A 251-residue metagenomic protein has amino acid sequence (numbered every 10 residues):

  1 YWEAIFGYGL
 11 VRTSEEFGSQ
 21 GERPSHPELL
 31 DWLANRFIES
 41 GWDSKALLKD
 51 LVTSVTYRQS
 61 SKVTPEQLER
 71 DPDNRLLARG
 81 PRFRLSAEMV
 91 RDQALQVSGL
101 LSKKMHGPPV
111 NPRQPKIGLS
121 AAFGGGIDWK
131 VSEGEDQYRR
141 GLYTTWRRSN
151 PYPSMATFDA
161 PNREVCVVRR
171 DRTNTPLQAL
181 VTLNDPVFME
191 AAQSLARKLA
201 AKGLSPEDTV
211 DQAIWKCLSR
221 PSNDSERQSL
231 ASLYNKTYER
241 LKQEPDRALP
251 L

Functional and structural regions predicted by a protein language model:
Y1, I5, R140-Q178: Active-site beta-strand/loop architecture of penicillin-binding DD-peptidases
Y1-D136, E164-R170, P186-P250: Primarily short, surface-exposed interaction patches in extracytoplasmic proteins
